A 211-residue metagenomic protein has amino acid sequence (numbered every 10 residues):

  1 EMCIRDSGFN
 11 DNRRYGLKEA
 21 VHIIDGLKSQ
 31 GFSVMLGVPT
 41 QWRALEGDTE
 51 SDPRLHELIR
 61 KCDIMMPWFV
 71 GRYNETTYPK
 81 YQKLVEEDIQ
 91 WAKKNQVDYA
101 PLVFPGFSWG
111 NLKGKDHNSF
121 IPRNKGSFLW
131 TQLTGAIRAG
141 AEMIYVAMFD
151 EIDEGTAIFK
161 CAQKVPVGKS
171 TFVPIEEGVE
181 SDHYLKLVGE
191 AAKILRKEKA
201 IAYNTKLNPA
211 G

Functional and structural regions predicted by a protein language model:
E1, R5-G211: Glycan-processing catalytic domains of CAZymes
